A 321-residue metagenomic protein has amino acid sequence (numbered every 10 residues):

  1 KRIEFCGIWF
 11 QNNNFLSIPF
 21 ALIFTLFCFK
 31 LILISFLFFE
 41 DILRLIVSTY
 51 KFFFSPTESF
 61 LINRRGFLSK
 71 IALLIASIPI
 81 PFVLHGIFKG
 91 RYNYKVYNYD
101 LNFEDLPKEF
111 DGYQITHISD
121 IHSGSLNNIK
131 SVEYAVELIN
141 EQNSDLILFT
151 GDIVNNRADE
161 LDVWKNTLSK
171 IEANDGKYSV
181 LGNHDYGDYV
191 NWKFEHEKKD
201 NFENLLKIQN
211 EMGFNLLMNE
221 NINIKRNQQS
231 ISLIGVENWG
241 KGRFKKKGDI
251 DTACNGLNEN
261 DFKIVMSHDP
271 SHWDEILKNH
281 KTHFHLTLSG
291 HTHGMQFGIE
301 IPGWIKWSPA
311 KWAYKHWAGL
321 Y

Functional and structural regions predicted by a protein language model:
K1-Y92: Non-catalytic terminal accessory segments
L26, L101, D120, I139 (+7 more regions): Divalent metal-coordination and catalytic microenvironments
L84-E109, N210, I224, Q296-Y321: Binuclear metal-dependent phosphoesterase catalytic core
Y92-Y97, D111-H196: Membrane-embedded segments
Y97-N102, V163-N238, G242-K245, A313: Extended active-site neighborhood of metal-dependent phosphoesterases/phosphodiesterases
N98, G112-S123, S230-W239, I264-H268: Active-site-proximal beta-strand elements of phosphoester/diester hydrolases
K170-N174, L257-N258, K278-T282: Short, conserved loop/helix-junction motifs that constitute active-site signature segments in enzyme catalytic cores
I264, P270-Y321: Conserved beta-sheet core of the metallophosphoesterase superfamily
